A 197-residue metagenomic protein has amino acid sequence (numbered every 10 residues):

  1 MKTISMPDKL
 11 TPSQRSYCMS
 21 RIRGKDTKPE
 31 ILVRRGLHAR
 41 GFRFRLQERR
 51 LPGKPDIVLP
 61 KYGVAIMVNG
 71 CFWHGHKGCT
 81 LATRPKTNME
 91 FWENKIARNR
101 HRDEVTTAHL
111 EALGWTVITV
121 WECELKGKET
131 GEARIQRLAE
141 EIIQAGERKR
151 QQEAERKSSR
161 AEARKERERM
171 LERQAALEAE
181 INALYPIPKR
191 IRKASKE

Functional and structural regions predicted by a protein language model:
K2-T119, E124-E197: Nucleic-acid endo/exonuclease domains
